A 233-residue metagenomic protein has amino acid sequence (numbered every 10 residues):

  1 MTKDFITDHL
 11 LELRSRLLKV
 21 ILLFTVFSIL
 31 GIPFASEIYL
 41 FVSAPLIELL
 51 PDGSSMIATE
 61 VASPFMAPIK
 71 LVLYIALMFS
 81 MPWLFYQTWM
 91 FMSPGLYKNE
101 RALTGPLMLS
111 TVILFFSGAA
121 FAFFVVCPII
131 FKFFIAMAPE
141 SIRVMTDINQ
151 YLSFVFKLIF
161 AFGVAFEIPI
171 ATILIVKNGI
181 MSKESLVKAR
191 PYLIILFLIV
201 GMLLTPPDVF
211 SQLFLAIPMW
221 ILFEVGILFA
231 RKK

Functional and structural regions predicted by a protein language model:
M1-K233: Membrane topogenic/interface segments and analogous intrinsically disordered interaction regions
